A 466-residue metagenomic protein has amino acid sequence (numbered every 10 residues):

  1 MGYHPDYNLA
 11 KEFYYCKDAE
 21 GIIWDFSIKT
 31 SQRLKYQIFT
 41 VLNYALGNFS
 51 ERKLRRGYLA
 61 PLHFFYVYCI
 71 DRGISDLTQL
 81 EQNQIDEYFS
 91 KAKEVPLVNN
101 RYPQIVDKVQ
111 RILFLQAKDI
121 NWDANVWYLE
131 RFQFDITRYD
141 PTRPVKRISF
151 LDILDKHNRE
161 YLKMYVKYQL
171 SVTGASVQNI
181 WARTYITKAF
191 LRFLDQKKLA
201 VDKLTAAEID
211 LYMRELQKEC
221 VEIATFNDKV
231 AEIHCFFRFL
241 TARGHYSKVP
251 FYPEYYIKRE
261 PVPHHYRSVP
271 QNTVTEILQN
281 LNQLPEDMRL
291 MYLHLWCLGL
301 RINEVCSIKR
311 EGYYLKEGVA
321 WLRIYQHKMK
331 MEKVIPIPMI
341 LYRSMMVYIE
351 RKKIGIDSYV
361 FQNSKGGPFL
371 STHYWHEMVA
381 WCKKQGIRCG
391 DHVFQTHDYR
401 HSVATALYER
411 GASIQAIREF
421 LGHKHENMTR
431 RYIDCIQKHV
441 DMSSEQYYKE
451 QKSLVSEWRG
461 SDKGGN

Functional and structural regions predicted by a protein language model:
M1-Y246, N280, L293: Charge-rich, intrinsically disordered N-terminal extensions that act as flexible nucleic-acid engagement or regulatory
N272-I302, D391, R400: Basic, Lys/Arg- and aromatic-enriched nucleic-acid-binding interface segment
I308-R343, N427: Conserved tyrosine-mediated DNA breakage-rejoining catalytic core shared by Y-recombinases
Y313-E317, H392, A412-I433, R459-S461: Short, polar N-cap/turn motifs at the start of nucleic acid-interacting alpha helices
Q326-K330, L421-K449: Catalytic-site neighborhood detector that most strongly recognizes the C-terminal catalytic loop/helix of tyrosine
P338-D391: Active-site/catalytic core of tyrosine-dependent DNA strand-transfer enzymes
K365, Q446-N466: C-terminal secondary-structure termini that scaffold catalytic or DNA-interacting sites
H376-Q415: Short, basic (Lys/Arg/His-rich) helix/loop patches that form interaction surfaces in the mid-to-C-terminal regions
